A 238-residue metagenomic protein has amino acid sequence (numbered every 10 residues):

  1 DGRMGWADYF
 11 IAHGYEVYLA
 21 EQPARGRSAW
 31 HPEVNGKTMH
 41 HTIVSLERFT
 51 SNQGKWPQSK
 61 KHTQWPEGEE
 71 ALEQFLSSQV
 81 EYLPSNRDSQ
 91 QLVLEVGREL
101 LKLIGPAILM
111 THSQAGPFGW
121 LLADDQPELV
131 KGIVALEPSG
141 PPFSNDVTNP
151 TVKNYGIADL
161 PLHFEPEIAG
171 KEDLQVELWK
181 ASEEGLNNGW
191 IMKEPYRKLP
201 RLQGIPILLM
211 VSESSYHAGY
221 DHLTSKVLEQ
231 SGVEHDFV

Functional and structural regions predicted by a protein language model:
A7-K37, F237: Conserved alpha/beta-hydrolase
P57-I108: Conserved acidic catalytic loop of the alpha/beta-hydrolase fold
S89-G97, W179-K198, Y216: Active-site nucleophile elbow and catalytic-triad environment of alpha/beta-hydrolase enzymes
M110-G119: Gly/Ala-rich beta-loop-alpha elbow adjacent to hydrolase catalytic centers
F118, S215-L223: Conserved alpha/beta-hydrolase "acid-adjacent" motif
E128-N145: A conserved short beta-strand
Q203, L209-V211: Short beta-strand/loop motif that positions the catalytic acidic residue of the alpha/beta-hydrolase fold
E229-V238: Catalytic histidine neighborhood in serine/cysteine hydrolases with alpha/beta-hydrolase-type architecture
